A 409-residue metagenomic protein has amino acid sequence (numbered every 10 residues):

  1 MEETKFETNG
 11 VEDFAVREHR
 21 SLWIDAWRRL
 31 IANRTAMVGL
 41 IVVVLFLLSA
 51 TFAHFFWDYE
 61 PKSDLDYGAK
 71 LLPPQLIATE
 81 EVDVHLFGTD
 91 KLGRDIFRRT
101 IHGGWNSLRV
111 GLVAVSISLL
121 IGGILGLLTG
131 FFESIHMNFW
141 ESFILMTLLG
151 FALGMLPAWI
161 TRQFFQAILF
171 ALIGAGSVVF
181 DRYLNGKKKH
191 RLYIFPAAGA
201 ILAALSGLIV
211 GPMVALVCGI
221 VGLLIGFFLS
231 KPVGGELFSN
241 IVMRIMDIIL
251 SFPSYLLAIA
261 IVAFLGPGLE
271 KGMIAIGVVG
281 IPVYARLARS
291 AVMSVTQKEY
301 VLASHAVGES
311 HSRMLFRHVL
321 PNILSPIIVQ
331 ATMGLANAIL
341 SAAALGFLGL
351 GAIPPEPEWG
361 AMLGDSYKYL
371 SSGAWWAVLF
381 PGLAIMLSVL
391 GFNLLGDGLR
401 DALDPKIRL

Functional and structural regions predicted by a protein language model:
M1-L224, F228-K231, L237, Y255 (+8 more regions): Gly/Trp-centered helix-boundary motif
F46, L127, I259, A263 (+5 more regions): Transmembrane alpha-helix boundary and packing residues in multipass membrane permease domains and related
W105-I121, P267, M293, S312-A344 (+1 more regions): Transmembrane alpha-helices
L237-R244, L256, L269-M273, L315 (+1 more regions): The feature captures the transmembrane alpha-helix scaffold of multi-pass secondary transporters
I245, S251, A258-L265, I274-Y284 (+4 more regions): Hydrophobic transmembrane alpha-helices
L250, I261-G266, I276-G277, S290-V292 (+3 more regions): Glycine-rich helix-loop "coupling/hinge" segments at transmembrane-helix boundaries in multipass transporters
S290-Y300, L399-D401, P405-K406: Transmembrane helix boundary and interhelical loop/hinge segments in multi-pass membrane proteins
